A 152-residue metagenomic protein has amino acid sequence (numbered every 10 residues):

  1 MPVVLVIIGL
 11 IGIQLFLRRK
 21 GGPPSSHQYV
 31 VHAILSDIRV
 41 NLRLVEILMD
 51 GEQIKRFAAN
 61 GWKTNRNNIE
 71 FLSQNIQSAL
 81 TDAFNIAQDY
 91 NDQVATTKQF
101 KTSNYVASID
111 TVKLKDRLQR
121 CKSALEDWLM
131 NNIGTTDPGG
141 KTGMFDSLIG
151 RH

Functional and structural regions predicted by a protein language model:
M1-G22: Membrane-embedded hydrophobic alpha-helical segments
G22-A33: Membrane-proximal helical linkers
H32-R151: Interfacial alpha-helical end/capping and short helix-turn segments at domain and membrane boundaries
